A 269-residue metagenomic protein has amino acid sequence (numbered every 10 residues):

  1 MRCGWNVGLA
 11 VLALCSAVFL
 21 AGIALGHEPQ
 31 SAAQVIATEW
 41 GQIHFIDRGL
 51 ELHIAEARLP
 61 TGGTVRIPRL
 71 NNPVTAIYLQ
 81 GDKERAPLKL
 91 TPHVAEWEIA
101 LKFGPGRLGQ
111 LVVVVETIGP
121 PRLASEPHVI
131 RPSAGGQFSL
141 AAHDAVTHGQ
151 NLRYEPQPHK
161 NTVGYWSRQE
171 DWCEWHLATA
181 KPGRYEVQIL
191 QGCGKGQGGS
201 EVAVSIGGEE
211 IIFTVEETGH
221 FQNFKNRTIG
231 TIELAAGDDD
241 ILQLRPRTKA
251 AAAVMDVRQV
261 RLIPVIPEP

Functional and structural regions predicted by a protein language model:
M1-W5: N-terminal secretory signal peptides that target proteins for export/translocation
L9-A21: Bacterial N-terminal signal peptides
I23-L25: Sec/Tat signal peptide C-region and signal peptidase I cleavage site
H27-Q30, A37-F45, E56-R58, G63 (+4 more regions): Extracytoplasmic
R48: Conserved catalytic neighborhood of penicillin-recognizing serine enzymes
E51-A55: Short, aliphatic-rich beta-strand segments
